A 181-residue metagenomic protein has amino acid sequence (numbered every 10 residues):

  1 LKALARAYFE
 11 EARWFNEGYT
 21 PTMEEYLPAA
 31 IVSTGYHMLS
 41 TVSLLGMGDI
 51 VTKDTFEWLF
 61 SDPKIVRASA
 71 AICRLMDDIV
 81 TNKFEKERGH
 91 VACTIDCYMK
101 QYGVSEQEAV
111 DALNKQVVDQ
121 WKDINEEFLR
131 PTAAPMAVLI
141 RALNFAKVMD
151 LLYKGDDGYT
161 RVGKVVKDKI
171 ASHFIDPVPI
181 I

Functional and structural regions predicted by a protein language model:
L1-I181: Alpha-helical, largely C-terminal catalytic domains that coordinate divalent metal ions via clustered Asp/Glu/His
